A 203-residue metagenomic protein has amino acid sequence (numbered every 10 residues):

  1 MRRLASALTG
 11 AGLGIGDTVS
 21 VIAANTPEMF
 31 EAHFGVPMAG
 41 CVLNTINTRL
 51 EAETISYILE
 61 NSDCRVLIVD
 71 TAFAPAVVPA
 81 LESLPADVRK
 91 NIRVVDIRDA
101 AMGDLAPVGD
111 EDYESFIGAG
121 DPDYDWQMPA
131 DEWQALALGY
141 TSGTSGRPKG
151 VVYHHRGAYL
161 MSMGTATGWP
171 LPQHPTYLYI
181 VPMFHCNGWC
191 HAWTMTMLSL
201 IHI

Functional and structural regions predicted by a protein language model:
R3-S6, G10-A11, F34, M38-S115: Structural core segment of the AMP-binding/adenylate-forming
A11, A24-P27, V181-H185: AMP-binding (ANL) adenylation modules
D17-T18, A24-A52, E60-V66, Q173-T176 (+1 more regions): A short helix-loop-beta submotif of the ANL/AMP-binding
V19, V36, L67, A135 (+3 more regions): Conserved S/T- and glycine-rich ATP-binding loop of Class I adenylate-forming
V95, V108-E111, I117-Y140, R147 (+1 more regions): Conserved pre-ATP/AMP-binding loop-to-beta segment of ANL
L136-M161: Conserved AMP-binding A3 loop
T141, I201-I203: Conserved small/polar residues in nucleotide/adenosyl-binding loops
Y159-T176, F184-I201: Conserved AMP-binding/adenylation subdomain of ANL enzymes
